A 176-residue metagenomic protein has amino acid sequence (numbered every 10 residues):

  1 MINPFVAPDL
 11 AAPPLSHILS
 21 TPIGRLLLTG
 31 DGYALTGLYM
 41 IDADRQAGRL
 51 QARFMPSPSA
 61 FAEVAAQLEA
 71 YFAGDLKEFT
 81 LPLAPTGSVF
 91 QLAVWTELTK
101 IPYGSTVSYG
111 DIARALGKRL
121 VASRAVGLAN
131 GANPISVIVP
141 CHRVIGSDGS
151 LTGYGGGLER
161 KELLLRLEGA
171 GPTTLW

Functional and structural regions predicted by a protein language model:
M1-L120, G169-W176: Basic nucleic-acid-binding alpha-helical/helix-turn surface characteristic of O6-alkylguanine DNA
L98, S123-A132: Major-groove recognition helix of helix-turn-helix-like DNA-binding domains
R119, S123, L164: LysM (lysin motif) carbohydrate-binding repeats in extracellular/periplasmic proteins that recognize
I138: Major-groove DNA-recognition helix of helix-turn-helix-type DNA-binding domains
C141: Short cysteine clusters
S147-W176: …primarily DNA-binding HTH/wHTH and HhH modules…
